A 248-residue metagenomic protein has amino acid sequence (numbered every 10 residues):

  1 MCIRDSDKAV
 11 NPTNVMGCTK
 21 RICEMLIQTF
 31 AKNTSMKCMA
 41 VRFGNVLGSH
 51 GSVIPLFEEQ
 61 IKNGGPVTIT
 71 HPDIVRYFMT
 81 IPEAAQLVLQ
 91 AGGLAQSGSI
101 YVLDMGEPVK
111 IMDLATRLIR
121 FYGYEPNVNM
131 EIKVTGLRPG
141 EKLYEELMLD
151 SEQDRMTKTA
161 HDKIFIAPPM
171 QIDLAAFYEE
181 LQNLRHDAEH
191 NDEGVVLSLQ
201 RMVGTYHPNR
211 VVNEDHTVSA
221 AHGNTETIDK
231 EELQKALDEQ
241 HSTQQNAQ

Functional and structural regions predicted by a protein language model:
M1-I3, G140: Short, small-residue-biased leader/transition segments that mark boundaries at the very start of proteins
N11-P12, H50: Hydrophobic, well-structured modules enriched for small/aliphatic residues and gly/pro motifs, marking either
M16: Catalytic tyrosine of NAD(P)H-dependent dehydrogenase/reductases that use a Tyr as the general acid/base
T19: Active-site helix of classical SDR
I22: Active-site His/Glu-centered metal-binding helix of metallohydrolases
M25-Q248: Strand-loop microenvironment adjacent to phosphate/nucleotide-handling motifs in alpha/beta enzyme folds
